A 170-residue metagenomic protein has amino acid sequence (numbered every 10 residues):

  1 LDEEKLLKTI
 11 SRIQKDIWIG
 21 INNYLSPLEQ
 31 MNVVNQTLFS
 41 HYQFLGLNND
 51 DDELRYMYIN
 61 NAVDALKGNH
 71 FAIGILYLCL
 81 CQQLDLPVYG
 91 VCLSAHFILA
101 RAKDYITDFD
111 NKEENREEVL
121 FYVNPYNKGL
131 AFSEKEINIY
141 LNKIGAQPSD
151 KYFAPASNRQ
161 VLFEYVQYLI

Functional and structural regions predicted by a protein language model:
L1-L169: A structural boundary/capping signal
